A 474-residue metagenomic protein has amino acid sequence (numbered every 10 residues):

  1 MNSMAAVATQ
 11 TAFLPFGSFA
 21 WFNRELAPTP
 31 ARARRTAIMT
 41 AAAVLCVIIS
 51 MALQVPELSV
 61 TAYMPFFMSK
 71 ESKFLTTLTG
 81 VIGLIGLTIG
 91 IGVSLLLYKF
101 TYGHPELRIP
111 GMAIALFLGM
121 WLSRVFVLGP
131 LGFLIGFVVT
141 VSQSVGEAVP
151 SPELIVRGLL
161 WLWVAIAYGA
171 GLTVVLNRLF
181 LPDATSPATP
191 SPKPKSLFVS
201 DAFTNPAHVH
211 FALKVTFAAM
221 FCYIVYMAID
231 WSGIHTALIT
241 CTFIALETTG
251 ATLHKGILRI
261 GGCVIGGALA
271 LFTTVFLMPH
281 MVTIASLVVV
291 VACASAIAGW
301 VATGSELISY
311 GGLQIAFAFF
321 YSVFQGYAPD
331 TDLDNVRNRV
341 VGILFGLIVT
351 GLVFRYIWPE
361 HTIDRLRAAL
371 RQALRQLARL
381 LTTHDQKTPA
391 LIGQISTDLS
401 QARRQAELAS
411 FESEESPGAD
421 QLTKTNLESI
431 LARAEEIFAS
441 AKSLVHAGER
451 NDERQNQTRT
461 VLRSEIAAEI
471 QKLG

Functional and structural regions predicted by a protein language model:
M1-S413: A transmembrane helix-and-boundary motif of multi-pass membrane transporters/channels
T185-P190, Q372-G474: Cytosolic, long alpha-helical scaffolding segments
